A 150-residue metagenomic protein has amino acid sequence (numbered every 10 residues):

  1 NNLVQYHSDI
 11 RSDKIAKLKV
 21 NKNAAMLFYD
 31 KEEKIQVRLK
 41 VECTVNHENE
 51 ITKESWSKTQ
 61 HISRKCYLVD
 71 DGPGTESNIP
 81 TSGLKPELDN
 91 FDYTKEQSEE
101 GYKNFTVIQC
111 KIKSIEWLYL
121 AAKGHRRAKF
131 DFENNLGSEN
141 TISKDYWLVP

Functional and structural regions predicted by a protein language model:
N1-K34, E42: A short mixed-secondary-structure module that forms the rim of ligand-binding clefts
Q36-P150: Charged, gly/pro-rich active-site loop segments
